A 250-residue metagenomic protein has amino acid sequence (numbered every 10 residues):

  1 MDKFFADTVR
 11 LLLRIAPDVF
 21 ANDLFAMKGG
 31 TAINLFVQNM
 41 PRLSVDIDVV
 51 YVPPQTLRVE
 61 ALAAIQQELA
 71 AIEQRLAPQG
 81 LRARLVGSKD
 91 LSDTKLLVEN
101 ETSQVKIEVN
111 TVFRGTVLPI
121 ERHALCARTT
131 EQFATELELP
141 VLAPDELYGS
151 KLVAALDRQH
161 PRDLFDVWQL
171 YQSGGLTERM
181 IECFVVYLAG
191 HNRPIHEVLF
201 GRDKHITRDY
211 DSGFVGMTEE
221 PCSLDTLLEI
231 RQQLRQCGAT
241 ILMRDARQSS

Functional and structural regions predicted by a protein language model:
M1-S250: Compositionally biased terminal segments of proteins
